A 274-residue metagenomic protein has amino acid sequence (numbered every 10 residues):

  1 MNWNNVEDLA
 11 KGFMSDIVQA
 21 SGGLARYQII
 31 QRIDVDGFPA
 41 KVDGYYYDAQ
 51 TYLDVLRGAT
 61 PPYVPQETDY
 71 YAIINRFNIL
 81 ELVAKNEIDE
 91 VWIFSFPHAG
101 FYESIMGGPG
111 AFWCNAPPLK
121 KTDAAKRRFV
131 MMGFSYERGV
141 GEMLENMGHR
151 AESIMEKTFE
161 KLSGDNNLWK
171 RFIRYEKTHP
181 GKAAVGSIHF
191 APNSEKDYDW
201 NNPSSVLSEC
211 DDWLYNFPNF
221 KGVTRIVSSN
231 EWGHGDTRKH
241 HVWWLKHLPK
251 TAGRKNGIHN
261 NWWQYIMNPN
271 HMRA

Functional and structural regions predicted by a protein language model:
M1-V83, P97, Y102-E103: Propeptide-to-catalytic entry region of secreted or membrane-anchored zinc metalloproteases
E7, F159-A274: Replace "(M1/M4/M9/M12/WLM)" with "(e.g., M1/M4/M8/M9/M12/M26/WLM)" and add "not limited to" to clarify scope
G22-R26, N86-W92, R127: Loop/turn elements at helix/coil->beta-strand transitions in domains of secreted/extracellular proteins
P39-V42, Y102-G108, L144, E152-I154: A short acidic (Asp/Glu
F77-K120: Auxiliary, metal-adjacent structural segments of Zn-dependent hydrolase domains
F94-H98, F134-S135, S153: Active-site-proximal beta-strand/loop segments in catalytic clefts of secreted hydrolases
N115-Y136, W243: Flexible, surface-exposed loop/gating regions in the mature catalytic domains of secreted/periplasmic hydrolases
E137-T158: Active-site recognition of the HExxH zinc-binding catalytic motif
